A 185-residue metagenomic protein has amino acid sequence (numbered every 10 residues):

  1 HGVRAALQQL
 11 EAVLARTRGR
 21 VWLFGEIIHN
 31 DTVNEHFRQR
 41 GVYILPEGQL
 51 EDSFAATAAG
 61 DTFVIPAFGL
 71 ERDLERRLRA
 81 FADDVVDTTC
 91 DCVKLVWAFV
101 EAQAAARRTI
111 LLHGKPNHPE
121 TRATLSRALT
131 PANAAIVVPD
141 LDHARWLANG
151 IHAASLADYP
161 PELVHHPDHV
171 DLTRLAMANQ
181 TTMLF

Functional and structural regions predicted by a protein language model:
H1-F185: The feature marks the mature, well-folded catalytic cores of soluble enzymes
